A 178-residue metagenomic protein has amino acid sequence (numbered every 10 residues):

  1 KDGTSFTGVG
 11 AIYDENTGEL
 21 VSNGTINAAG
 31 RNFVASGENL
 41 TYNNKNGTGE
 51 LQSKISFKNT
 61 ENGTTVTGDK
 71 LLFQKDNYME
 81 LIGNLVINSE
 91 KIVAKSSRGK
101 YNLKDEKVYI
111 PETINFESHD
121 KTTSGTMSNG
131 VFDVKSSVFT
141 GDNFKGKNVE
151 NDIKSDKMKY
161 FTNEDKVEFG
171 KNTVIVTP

Functional and structural regions predicted by a protein language model:
K1-P178: Mature-chain termini and adjacent capping regions
